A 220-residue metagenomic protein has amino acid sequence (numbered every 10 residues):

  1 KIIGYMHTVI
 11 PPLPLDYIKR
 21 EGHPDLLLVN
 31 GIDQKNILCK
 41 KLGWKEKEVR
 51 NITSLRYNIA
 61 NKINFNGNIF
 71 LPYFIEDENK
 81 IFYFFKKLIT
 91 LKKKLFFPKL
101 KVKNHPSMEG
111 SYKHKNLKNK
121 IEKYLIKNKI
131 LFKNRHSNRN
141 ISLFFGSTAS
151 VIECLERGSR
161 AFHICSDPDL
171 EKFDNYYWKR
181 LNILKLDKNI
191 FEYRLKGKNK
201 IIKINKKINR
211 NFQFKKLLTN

Functional and structural regions predicted by a protein language model:
K1-T53, A149-V151: Active-site and donor-binding regions of nucleotide-sugar-utilizing enzymes
I2, L27, L100-V102, A161: Hydrophobic/aromatic residues located in beta-strands of well-ordered beta-sheets within soluble catalytic
M6-T8, V29-I32, L71-D77, K103-S107 (+2 more regions): Structural motif
G22-P24, L42-N51, K118-N119, N140 (+1 more regions): Catalytic binding pocket for nucleotide-activated donors in carbohydrate/polymer assembly enzymes
W44, R50-K120: Conserved catalytic-core segment of nucleotide-activated headgroup transferases in glycan assembly
H114-F132: Nucleotide-activated donor-binding/catalytic signature segment of Leloir-type glycosyltransferases, i.e., the conserved
K127-N138, N189: Short acidic low-complexity segments
